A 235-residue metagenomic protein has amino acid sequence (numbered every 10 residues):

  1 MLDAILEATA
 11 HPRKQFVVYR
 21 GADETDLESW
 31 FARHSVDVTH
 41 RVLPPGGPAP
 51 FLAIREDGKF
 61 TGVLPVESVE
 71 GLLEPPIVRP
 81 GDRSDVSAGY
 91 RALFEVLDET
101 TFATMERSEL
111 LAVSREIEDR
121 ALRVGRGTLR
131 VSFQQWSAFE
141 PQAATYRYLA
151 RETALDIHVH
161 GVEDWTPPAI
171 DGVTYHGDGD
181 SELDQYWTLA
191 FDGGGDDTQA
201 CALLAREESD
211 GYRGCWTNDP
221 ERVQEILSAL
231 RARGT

Functional and structural regions predicted by a protein language model:
M1-T235: PLD/PLD-like phosphodiesterase catalytic module centered on the HKD motif
